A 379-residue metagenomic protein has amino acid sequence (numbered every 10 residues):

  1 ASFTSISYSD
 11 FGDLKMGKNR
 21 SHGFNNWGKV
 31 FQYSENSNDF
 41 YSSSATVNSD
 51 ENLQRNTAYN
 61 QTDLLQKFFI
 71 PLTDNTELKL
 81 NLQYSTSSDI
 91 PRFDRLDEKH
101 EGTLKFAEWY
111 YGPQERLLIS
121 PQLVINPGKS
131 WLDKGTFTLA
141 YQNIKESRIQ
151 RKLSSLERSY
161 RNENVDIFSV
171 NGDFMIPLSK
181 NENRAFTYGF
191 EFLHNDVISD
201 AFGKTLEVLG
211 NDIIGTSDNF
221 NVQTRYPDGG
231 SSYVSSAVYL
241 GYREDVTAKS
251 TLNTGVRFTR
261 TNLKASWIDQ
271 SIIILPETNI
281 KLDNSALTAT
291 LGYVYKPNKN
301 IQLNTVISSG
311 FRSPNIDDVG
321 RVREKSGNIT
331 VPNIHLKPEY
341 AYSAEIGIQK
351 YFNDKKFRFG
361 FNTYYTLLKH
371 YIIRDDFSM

Functional and structural regions predicted by a protein language model:
A1-F11, N19-S88, E115, K180-N181 (+1 more regions): Transmembrane beta-barrel wall of Gram-negative outer-membrane proteins
F11, M16-G17, F311, Y364-H370 (+1 more regions): C-terminal beta-signal and adjacent terminal beta-strands/loops of Gram-negative outer-membrane beta-barrel proteins
K15-S21, P91-E98, S147-S155, I198-E207 (+4 more regions): Outer-membrane beta-barrel translocator domains and adjoining extracellular loop/strand segments of Gram-negative
G23, A45-N52, E101-E108, L118-S120 (+6 more regions): Extracytoplasmic loops and strand-loop junctions of Gram-negative outer membrane beta-barrel proteins
N25-E51, S85, R92-Y110, T138 (+3 more regions): Acidic/polar loop-and-plug regions of large Gram-negative outer-membrane beta-barrel proteins
P71-S85, P113-Q270, S285-A286, T290 (+3 more regions): Face-selective signature of the C-terminal outer-membrane beta-barrel domain
T86-S88, H194-I198, R312-N315, L368-H370: Proline-centered turn/helix-capping motifs that create local helix->coil transitions or kinks
K105-G128, P227-S231, T278-T288, G292-K296 (+3 more regions): Outer-membrane beta-barrel signature, preferentially recognizing the C-terminal barrel domain of Gram-negative
